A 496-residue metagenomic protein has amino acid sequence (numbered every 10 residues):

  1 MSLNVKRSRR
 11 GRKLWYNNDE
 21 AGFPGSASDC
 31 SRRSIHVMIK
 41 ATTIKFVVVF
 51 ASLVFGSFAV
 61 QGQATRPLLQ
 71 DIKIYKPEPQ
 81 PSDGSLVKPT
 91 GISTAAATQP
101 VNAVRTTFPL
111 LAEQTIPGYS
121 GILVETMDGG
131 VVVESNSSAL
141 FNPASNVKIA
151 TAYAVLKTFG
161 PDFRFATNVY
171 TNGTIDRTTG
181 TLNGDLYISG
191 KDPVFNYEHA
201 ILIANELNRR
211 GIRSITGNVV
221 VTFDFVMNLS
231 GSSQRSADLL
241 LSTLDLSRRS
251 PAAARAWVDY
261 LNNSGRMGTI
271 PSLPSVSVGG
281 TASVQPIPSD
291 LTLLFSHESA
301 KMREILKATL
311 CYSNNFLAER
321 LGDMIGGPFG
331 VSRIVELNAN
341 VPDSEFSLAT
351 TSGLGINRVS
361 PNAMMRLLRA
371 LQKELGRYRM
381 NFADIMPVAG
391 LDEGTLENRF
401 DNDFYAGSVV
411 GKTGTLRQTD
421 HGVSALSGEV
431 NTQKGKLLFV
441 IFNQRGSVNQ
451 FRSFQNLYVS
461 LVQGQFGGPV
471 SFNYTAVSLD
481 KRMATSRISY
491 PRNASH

Functional and structural regions predicted by a protein language model:
V47-G56: Bacterial N-terminal signal peptides
Q63-D128, V132-L140, I203-R210: Beta-lactamase-like hydrolase cores
G129, P143-P161, V219, T309 (+1 more regions): Active-site SXXK
E134, I325-H496: Small-residue-rich helix-loop
K157-N172, Y378-A383: Short, well-structured active-site flanking segments
F165-N228, S232-S236: Active-site-adjacent, His/Asp/Glu-enriched structural segments that form or flank metal-binding and acid/base networks
S214-I215, F225, R235-I385: A small/polar active-site loop signature that marks catalytic segments
